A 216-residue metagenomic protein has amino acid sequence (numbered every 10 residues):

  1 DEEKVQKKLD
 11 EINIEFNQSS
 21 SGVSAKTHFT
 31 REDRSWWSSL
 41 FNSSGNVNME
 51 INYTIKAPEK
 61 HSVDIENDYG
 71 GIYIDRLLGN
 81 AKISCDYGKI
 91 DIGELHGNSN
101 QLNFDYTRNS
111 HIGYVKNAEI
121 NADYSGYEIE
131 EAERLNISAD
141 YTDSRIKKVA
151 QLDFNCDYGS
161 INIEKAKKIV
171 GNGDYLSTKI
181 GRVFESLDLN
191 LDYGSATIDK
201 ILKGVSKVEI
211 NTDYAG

Functional and structural regions predicted by a protein language model:
D1-N67, Y73-C85, K89-A122, G126-S138 (+6 more regions): Acidic (Asp/Glu) and glycine-rich low-complexity loops/linkers that are typically intrinsically disordered
I169, L176-G216: A beta-strand-loop signature enriched in Asp, Gly, Thr, and Trp that corresponds to the sialidase/neuraminidase Asp-box
